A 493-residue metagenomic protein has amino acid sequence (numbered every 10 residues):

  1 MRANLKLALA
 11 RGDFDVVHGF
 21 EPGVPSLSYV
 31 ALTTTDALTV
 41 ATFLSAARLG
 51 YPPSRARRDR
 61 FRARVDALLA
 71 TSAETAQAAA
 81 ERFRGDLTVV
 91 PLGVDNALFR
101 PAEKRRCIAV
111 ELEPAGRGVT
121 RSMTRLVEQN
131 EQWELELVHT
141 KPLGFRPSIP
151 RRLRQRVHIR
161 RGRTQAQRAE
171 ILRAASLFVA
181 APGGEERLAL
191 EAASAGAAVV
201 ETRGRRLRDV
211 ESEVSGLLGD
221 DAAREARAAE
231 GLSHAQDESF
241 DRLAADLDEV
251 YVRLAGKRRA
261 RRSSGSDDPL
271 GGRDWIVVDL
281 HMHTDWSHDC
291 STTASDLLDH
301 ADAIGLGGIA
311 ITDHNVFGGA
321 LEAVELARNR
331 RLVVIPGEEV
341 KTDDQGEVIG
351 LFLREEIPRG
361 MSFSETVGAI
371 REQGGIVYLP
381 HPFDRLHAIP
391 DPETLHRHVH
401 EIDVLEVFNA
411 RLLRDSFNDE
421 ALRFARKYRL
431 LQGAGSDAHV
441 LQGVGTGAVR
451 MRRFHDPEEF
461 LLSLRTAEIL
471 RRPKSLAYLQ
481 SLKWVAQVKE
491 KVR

Functional and structural regions predicted by a protein language model:
D15-H18, G23, S28-L49, L69: Active-site proximal beta-strand in glycosyltransferases
T33, A46-L68, T75: Membrane-proximal helix-turn-helix segments that form the acceptor-binding/catalytic region of lipid-linked
E74, G93: Carbohydrate-associated surface elements
A102-N130, E136: Conserved donor-binding/catalytic core segment of Leloir-type glycosyltransferases
F145-Q167: Nucleotide-activated donor-binding/catalytic signature segment of Leloir-type glycosyltransferases, i.e., the conserved
R173-G184, A197: Acidic donor-binding loop of glycosyltransferase active sites
D221-R258: A charged, aromatic-enriched C-terminal amphipathic alpha-helix characteristic of glycosyltransferases across folds
R259-D299, I304, F317-I357, M361 (+2 more regions): Charged catalytic cores and adjacent phosphate/nucleic-acid-binding surfaces used for phosphate/nucleic-acid chemistry
